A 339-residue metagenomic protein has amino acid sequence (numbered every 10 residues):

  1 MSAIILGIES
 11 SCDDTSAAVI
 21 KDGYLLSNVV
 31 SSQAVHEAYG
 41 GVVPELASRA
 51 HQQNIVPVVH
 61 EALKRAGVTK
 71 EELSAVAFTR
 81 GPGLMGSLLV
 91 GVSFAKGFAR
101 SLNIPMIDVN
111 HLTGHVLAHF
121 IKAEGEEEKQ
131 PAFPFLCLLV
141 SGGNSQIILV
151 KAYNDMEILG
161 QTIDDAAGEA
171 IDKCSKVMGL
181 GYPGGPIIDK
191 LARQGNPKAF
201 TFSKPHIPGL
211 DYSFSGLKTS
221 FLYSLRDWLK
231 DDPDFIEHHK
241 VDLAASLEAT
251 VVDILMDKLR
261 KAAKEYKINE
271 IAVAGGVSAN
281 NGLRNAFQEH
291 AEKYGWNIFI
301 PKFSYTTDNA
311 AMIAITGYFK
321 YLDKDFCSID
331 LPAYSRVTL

Functional and structural regions predicted by a protein language model:
M1-S2, V109-F135, T316: Conserved phosphate-binding catalytic cores of ATP/NTP-utilizing and phosphoryl-transfer enzymes
S2-P82: N-terminal beta-alpha supersecondary unit
T15-I20, C137-L139, S145-L149: Short beta-strand scaffold segments in enzyme catalytic cores
F78-N103, I121-K122, N281-H290: Short Gly/Thr/Asp-enriched flexible loops that form oxyanion-binding sites at enzyme active sites
D108-V109, I271, Q288-M312: Conserved phosphate-binding/catalytic loops in two-lobed NTP-binding clefts
T113, K151-N196, T219, Y223-D227: Glycine-rich phosphate-binding loop plus the immediately following alpha-helix
H115-L117, P301-L339: Glycine-rich phosphate-binding/hydrolytic loop that grips phosphoryl groups
K190-I271, N280-Y294, Y321-K324: A contiguous, well-structured pocket-lining segment that forms one wall/lid of small-molecule binding clefts in soluble
